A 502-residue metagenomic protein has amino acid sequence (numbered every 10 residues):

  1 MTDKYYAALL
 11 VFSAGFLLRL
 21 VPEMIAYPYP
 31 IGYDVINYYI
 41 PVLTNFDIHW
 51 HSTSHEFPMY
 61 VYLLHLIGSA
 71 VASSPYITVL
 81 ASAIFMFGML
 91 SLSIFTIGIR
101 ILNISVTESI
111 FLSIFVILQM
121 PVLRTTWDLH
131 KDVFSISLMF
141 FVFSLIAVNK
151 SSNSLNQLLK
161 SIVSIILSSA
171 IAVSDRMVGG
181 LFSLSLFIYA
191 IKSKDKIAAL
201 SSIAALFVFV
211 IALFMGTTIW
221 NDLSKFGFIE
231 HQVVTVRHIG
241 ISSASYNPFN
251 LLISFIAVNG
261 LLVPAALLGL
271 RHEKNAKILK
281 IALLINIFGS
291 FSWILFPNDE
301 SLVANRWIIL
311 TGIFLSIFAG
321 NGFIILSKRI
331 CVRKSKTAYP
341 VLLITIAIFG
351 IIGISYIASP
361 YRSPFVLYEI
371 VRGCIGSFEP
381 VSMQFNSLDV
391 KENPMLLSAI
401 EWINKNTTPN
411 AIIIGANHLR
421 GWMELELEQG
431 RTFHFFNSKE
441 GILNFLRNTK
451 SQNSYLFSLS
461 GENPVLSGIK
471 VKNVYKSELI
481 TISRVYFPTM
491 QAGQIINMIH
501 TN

Functional and structural regions predicted by a protein language model:
M1-Y368, R372-C374, G415-A416, M423 (+3 more regions): Membrane-embedded transmembrane-helix bundle of lipid-linked glycan/lipid transferases
H130, L186, E424-G430, L466-V471: Short, glycine/charged-enriched secondary-structure capping and boundary segments
L138, N437-K450: Short, charged, surface-exposed secondary-structure boundary motifs
A198-A199, E273-A276, I403-P409, F445-N453: Flexible, charged surface loops at secondary-structure boundaries
I354-G441, N453-G461, T481-Y486: Short periplasmic/luminal acceptor-recognition loop of GT-C membrane glycosyltransferases, typified by
N444-N502: Aromatic/acidic, Gly/Pro-rich catalytic loop(s) in extracytoplasmic/lumenal soluble domains of multi-pass membrane
